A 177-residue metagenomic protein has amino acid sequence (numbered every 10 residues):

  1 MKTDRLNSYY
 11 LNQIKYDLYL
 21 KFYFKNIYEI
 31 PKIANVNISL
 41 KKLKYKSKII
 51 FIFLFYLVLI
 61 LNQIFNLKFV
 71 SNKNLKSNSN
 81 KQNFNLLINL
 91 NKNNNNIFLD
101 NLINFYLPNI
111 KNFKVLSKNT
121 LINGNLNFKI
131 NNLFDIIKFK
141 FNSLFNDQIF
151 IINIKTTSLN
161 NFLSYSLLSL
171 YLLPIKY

Functional and structural regions predicted by a protein language model:
M1-Y177: Ribosome-associated RNA-binding proteins
